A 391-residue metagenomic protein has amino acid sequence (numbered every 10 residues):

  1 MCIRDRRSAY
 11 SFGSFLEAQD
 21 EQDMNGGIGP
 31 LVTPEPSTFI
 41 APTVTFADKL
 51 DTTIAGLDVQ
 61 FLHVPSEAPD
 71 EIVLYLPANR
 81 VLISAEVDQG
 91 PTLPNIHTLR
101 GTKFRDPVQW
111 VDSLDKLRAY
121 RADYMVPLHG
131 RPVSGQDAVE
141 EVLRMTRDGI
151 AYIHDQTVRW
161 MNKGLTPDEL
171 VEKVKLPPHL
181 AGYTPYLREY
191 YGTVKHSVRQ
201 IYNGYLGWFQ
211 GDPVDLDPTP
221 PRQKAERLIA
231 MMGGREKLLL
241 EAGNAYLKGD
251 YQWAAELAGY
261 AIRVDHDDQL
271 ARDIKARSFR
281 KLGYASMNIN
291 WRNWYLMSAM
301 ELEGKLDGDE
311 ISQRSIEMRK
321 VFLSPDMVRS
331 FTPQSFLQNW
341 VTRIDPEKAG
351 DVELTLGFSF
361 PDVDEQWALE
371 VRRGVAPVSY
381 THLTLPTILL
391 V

Functional and structural regions predicted by a protein language model:
M1-C2, H382: Beta-strand-loop-alpha-helix segment that lines the small-molecule cofactor/substrate pocket of alpha/beta enzymes
I3-P42, A47, D51, Q156: Active-site HxH/HxHxD metal-binding segment of metal-dependent hydrolases
I40, K49-T53, D58-K163: Metallo-beta-lactamase
T43-T45, T53-I54, P65-A68, K348-V352 (+1 more regions): A short catalytic or substrate-binding loop motif that flags glycine-/basic-rich loops and adjacent residues that bind
G130-S134, E172-H179, S312: A glycine-rich phosphate-binding loop feature that marks nucleotide/adenosyl-phosphate handling sites
T146, M231-M232, D265, R272: Inter-repeat boundary and helix-capping residues of tandem alpha-helical solenoids
V158-L238, G243-A254, Y260-A261, L270 (+2 more regions): Hard-cation-handling environments
E241-N244, K248-E256, Y260-D267, R272 (+2 more regions): Feature captures hydrophobic
